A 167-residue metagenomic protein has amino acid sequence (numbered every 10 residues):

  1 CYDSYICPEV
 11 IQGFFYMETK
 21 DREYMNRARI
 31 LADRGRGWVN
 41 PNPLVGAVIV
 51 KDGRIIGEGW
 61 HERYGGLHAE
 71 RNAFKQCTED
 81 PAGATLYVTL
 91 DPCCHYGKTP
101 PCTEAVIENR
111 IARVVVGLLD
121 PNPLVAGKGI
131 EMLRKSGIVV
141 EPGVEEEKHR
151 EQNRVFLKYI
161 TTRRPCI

Functional and structural regions predicted by a protein language model:
Y2-W38, I55, Y96-I167: Zinc-dependent deaminase
P41-V45, L67, R163-P165: Short, basic and Ser/Thr-rich N-terminal targeting/leader segments
V45-G53: Short beta-strand scaffold segments in enzyme catalytic cores
D52, D91, L119: Cofactor-binding loop segments of dinucleotide-utilizing enzymes, especially the Rossmann-like FAD- and NAD(P)+-binding
G57-G59: Short hydrophobic alpha-helix segments
E62, T89, G117: Conserved residues at the C-terminal ends of beta-strands
E62-K75: A short, polar/charged loop-to-alpha-helix boundary motif
F74-R110: Short HxH-centered metal-ligating active-site micro-motif
